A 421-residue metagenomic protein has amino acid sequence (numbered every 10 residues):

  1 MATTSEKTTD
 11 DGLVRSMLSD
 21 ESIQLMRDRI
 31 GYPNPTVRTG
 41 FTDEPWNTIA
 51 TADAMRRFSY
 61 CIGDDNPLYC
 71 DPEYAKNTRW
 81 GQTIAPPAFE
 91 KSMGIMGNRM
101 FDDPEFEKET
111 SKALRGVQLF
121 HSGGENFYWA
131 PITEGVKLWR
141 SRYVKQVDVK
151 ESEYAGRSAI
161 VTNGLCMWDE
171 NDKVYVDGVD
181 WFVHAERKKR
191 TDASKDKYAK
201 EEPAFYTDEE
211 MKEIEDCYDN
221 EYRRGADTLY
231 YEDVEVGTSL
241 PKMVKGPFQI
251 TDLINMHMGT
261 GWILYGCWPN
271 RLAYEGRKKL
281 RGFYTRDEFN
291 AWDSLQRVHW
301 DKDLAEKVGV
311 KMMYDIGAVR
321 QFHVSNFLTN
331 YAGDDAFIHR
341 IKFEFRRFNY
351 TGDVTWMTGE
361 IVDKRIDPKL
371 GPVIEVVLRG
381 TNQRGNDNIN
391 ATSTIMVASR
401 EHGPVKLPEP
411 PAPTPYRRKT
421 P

Functional and structural regions predicted by a protein language model:
A2-G123, K189-D335, R400-P421: Hot-dog-fold acyl-thioester-processing enzymes
R57, F89-E90, E125, V179 (+4 more regions): Generic structural signal for residues positioned in beta-strands
K91-S92, F127, W181-V183, M243 (+3 more regions): Residues in well-ordered beta-strands of folded domains
S122-N171, V179, F337-Q383: Hydrophobic beta-sheet segments that form the core/acyl-binding groove of ACP/CoA-dependent acyl-chain-processing
S158-W168, V174, G178-K200, T394-E401: Flexible glycine-rich active-site/ligand-binding loops centered on an Asp-His dyad
D172-V174, T238, N386: Residue-level signal for well-ordered, solvent-exposed loop/turn and beta-edge residues enriched in charged/polar side
Y175-G178, P241, I389: A structural microfeature
W181-F182, T351, T358-I366, V373-L378 (+1 more regions): Ligand-binding pocket scaffold of soluble enzyme catalytic domains
